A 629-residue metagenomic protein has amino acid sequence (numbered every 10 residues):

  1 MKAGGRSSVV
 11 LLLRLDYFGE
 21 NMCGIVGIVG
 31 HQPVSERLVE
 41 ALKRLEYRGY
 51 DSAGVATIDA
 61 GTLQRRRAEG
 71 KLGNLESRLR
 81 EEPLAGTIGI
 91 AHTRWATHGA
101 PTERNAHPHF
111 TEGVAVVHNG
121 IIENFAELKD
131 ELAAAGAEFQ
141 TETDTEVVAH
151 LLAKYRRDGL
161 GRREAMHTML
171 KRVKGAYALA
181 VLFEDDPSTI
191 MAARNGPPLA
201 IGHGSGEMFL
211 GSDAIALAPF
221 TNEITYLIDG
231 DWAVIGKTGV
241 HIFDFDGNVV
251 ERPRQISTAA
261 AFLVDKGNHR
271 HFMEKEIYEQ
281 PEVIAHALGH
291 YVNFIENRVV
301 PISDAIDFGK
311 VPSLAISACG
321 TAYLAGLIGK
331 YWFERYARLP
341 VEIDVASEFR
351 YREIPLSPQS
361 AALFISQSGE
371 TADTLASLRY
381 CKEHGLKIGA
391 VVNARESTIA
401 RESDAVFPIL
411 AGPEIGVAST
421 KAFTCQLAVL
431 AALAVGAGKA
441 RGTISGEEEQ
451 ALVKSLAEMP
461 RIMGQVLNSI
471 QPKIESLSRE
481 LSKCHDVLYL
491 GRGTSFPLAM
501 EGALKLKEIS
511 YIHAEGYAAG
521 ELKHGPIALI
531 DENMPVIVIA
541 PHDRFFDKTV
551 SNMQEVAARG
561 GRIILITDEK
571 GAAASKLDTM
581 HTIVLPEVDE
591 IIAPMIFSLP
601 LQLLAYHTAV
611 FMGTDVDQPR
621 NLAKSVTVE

Functional and structural regions predicted by a protein language model:
S7-S8: Serine residues within intrinsically disordered or low-complexity segments
D16-K266, R270-H271, E279-P312, Y351 (+5 more regions): Conserved short alpha-helical segments that host acidic/polar catalytic motifs at enzyme active sites
G19-M22, R335-P340, S510, I564 (+1 more regions): In a subset of proteins, long, contiguous C-terminal domains/tails are tracked
I28-H31, H118, E138, Y155-G159 (+18 more regions): Hydrophobic alpha-helical scaffolding
T87-R104, H290-A305, G329-I365, T371 (+1 more regions): Glycine-rich oxoanion-binding loops at beta->alpha junctions
P108, L182, M191-A192, I224-T225 (+13 more regions): Replace "in large, NTP-powered and nucleic-acid-processing enzymes" with "in large, NTP-powered factors and other
Q280-I284, L288-A315, A405-P535, A609-E629: Active-site phosphate/pyrophosphate-binding segments
G309-E458, I539-I583, L604, M612: Glycine-rich phosphate-binding loops that contact phosphosugars or nucleotide phosphates
